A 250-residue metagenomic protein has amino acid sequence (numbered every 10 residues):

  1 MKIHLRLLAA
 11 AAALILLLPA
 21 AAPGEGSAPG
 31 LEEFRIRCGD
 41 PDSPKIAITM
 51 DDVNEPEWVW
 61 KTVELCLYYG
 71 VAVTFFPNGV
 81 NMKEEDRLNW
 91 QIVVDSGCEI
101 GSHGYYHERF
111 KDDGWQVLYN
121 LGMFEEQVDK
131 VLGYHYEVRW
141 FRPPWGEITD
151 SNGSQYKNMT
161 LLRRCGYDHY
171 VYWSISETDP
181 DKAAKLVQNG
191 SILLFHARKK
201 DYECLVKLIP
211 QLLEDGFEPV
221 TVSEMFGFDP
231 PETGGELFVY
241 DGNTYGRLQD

Functional and structural regions predicted by a protein language model:
M1-L8: Bacterial N-terminal signal peptides that target proteins for export
A12, L16-L17: Hydrophobic core
A22-G26: Boundary at the C-terminal end of the N-terminal hydrophobic targeting segment
S27-D112, Q116, M123, Y134-E137 (+1 more regions): Active-site beta->alpha N-cap acidic-glycine motif
A28-P41, L67-V73, N81-K83, K200-D250: C-terminal domain-boundary segment and adjacent tail
E64, E84, H107-L213, F217-E218 (+2 more regions): Catalytic domains of cell-wall/extracellular-matrix polysaccharide-remodeling enzymes, centered on de-N-acetylation
F75, S102, V171-Y172, T221: Hydrophobic residues in well-ordered beta-strands that form the structural core
V93-E99, V131-Y134, C165-D168, G235-D250: Structural recognition of alpha->loop->beta junctions
